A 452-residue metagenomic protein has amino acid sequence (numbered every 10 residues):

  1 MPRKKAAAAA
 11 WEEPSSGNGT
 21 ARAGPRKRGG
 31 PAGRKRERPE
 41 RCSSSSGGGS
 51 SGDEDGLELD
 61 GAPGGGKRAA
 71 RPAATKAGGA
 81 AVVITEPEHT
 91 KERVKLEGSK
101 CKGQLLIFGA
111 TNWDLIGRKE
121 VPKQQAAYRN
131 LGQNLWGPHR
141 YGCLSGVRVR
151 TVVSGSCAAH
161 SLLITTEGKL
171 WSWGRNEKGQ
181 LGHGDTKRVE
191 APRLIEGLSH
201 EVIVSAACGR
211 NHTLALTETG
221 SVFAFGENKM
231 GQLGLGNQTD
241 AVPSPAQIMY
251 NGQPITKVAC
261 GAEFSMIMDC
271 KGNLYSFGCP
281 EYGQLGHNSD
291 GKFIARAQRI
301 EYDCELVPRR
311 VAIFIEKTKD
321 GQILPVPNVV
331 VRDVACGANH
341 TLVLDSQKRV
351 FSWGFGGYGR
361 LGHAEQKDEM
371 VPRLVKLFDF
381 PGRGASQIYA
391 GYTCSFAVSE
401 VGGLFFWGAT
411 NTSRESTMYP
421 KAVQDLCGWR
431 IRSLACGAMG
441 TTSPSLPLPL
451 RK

Functional and structural regions predicted by a protein language model:
M1-K452: Eukaryote-biased RCC1-like beta-propeller repeat architecture
